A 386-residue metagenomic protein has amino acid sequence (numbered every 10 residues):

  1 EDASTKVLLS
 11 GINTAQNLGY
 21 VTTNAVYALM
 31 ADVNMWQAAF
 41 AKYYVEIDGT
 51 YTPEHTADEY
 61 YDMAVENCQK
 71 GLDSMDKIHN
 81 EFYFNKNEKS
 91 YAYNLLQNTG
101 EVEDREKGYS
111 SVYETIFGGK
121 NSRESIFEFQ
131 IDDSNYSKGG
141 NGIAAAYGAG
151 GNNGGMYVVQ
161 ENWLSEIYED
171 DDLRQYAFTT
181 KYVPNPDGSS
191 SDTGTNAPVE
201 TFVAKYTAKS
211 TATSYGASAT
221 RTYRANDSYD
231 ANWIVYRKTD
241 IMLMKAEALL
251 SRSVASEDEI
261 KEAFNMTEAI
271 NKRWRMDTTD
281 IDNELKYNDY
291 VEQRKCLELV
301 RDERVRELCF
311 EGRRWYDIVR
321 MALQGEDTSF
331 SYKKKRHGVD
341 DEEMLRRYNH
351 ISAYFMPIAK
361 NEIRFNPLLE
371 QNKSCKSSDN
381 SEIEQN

Functional and structural regions predicted by a protein language model:
E1-V7, N17-Y43, A57-L72, F127-F129 (+4 more regions): Extended, hydrophobic/aromatic-rich amphipathic alpha-helical segments that build helical scaffolds
A3-A15, I78-N85, D277-L285: Short, solvent-exposed, charged loop/turn and helix-capping segments that join or cap alpha-helices on peripheral
G11, A41, N135, V254 (+3 more regions): Residue-level signal for secondary-structure boundary sites
T14-L18, V65-D73, K77-S251, M321-N386: Elongated scaffold/linker segments in the mid-to-C-terminal portions of large proteins
G19, V26, E259-R364: A long, glycine-enriched binding/interface module in the latter
A39-I47, S137-I143, T179, E311-G312: Short, solvent-exposed loop/turn and secondary-structure capping segments
Y44-T56: A solvent-exposed, charged loop/short amphipathic helix patch at secondary-structure junctions
